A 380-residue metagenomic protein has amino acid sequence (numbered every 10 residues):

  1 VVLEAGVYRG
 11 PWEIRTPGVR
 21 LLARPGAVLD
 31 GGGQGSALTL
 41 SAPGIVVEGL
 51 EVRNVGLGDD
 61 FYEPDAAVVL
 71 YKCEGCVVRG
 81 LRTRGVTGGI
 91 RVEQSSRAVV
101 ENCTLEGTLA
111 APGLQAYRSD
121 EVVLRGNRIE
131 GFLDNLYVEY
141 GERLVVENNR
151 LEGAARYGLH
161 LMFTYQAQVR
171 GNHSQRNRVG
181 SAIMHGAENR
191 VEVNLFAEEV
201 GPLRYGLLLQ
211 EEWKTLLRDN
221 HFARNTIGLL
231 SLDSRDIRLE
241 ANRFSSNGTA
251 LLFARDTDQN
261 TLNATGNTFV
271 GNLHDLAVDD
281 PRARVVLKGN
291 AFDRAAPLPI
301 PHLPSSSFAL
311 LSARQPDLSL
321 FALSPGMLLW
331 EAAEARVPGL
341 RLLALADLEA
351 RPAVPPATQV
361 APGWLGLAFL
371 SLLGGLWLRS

Functional and structural regions predicted by a protein language model:
V1-Y8, V19-P25: Glycine-rich repeat segments that build the extracellular carbohydrate-interaction surface of secreted and virion
V2, D258-S380: Acidic, glycine- and Ser/Thr-rich low-complexity intrinsically disordered tracts in extracellular/secreted proteins
R9-R20, L29-G49, R53-G75, V92-E93: Extracellular beta-strand-rich solenoid/capping regions of secreted or surface-exposed proteins that bind or remodel
G31-T39, D60-L70, G85-R91, G107-R118 (+7 more regions): Extracellular beta-strand/beta-solenoid scaffold signature
L38-E48, A67-R79, S96-E101, R118-V123 (+7 more regions): Surface-exposed loop/turn motifs in large extracellular/passenger domains
Y157, M162-Q175, V179-N194: Acidic, glycine-rich loop-and-beta core segments that form the ion-binding/anion-interacting portion of active sites
H160, A182-H185, G201-K214, D219 (+4 more regions): Soluble extramembrane regions of membrane proteins in the secretory/endomembrane system
